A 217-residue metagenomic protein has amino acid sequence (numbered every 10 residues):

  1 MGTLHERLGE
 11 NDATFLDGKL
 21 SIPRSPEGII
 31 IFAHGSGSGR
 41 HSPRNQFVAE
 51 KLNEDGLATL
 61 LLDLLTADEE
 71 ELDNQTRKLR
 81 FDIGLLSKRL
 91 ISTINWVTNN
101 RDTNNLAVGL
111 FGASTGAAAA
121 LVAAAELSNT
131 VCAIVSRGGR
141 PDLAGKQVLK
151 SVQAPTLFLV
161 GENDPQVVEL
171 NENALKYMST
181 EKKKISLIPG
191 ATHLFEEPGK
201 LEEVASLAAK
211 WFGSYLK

Functional and structural regions predicted by a protein language model:
R7-T103, G199, E203: Serine-hydrolase catalytic machinery in alpha/beta-hydrolase-like enzymes
D102-S114: Alpha/beta-hydrolase fold nucleophile elbow
S114-A117, N163: Active-site loop->helix "elbow" adjoining a glycine-rich segment at hydrolase catalytic centers
N129-P141: A conserved short beta-strand
V152, F158-V160: Short beta-strand/loop motif that positions the catalytic acidic residue of the alpha/beta-hydrolase fold
P165-L170: Conserved alpha/beta-hydrolase "acid-adjacent" motif
M178-L194: Catalytic histidine neighborhood in serine/cysteine hydrolases with alpha/beta-hydrolase-type architecture
E196-K210: Post-His helix in hydrolase/transferase enzymes
